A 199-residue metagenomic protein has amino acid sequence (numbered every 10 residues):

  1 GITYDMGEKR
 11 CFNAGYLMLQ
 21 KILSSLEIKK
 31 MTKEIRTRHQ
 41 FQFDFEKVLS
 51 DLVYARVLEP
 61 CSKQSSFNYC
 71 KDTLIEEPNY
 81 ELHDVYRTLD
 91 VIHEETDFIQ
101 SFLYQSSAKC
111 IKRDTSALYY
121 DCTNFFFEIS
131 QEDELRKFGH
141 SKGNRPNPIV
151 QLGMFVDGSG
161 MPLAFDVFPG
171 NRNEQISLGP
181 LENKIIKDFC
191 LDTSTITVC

Functional and structural regions predicted by a protein language model:
G1-E134, P146, F155-N171, L178-N183 (+1 more regions): Dynamic "connector" segments at or just before major functional cores
K142: Short, basic/aromatic recognition patches
V150-L152: Short loop/turn microsegments at loop-to-beta-strand junctions
L191-C199: Phosphate/diphosphate-binding loops
